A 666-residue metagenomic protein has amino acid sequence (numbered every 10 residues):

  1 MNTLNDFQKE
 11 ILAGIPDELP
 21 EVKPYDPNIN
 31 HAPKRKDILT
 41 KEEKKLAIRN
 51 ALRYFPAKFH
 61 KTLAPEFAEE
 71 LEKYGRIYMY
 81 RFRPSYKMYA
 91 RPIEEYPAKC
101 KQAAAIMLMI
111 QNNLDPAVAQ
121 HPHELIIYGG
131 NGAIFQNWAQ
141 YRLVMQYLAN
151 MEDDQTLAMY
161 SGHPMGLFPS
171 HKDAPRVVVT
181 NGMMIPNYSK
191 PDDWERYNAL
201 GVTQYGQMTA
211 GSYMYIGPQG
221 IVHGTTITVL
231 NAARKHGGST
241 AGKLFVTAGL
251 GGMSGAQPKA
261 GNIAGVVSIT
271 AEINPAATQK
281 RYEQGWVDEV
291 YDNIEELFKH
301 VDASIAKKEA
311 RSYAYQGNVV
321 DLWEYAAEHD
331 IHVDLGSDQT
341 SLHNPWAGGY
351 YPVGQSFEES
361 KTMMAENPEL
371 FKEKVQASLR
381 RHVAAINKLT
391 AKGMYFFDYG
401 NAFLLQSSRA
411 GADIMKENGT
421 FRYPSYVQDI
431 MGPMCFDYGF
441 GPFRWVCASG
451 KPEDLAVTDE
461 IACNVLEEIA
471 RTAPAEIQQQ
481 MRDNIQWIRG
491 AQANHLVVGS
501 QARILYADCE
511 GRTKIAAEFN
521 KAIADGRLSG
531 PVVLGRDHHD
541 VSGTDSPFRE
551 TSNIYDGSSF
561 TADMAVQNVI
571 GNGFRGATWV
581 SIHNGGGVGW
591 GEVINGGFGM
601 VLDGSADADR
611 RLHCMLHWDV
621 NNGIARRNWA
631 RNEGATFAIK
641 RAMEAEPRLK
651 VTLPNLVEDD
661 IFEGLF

Functional and structural regions predicted by a protein language model:
M1-A199, T203-M214, P368-E518, A522-G535 (+4 more regions): Long, compositionally biased, glycine/small-hydrophobic-enriched stretches that function as flexible linkers, tethers
L148-N150, L167-H171, K259-G261, A303-A306 (+6 more regions): A general structural signal for short secondary-structure junctions and capping/turn motifs
G206-L230, R234, T240-L244, A248-K308 (+5 more regions): Catalytic or ion-translocation cores adjacent to nucleophile or general acid/base/metal-coordination motifs in diverse
L244-T247, A310-Y315, F397: Short catalytic-loop micro-motif centered on adjacent basic/acidic residues
N262-A264, A327-I331, A412-M415, I523-A524 (+2 more regions): Short, solvent-exposed amphipathic alpha-helical segments in soluble enzyme and RNA/protein-processing domains
V267, H332, Y395: Residue-level detector of anion-binding/catalytic polar loops
P275, G317-V320, Q339-N344, G400-Q406 (+2 more regions): Glycine-rich beta-alpha junction loops
S312-T340, A347: Active-site/ligand-binding-proximal alpha/beta "capping" segment
